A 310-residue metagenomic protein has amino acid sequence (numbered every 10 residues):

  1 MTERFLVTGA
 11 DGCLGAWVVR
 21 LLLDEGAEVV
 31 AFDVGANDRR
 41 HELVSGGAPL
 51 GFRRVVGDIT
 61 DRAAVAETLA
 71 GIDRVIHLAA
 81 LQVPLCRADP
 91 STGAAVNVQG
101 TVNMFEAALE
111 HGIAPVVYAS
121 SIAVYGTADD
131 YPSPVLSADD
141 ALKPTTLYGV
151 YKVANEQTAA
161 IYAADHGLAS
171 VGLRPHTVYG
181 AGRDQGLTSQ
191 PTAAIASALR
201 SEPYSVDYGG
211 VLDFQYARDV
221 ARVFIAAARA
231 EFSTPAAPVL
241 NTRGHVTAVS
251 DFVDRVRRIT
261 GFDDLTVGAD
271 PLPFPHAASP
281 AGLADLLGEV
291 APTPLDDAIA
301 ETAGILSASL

Functional and structural regions predicted by a protein language model:
F5-E25: N-terminal Rossmann NAD(P)H-binding glycine-rich loop of SDR-like oxidoreductase domains
V56-V96: NAD(P)H-binding glycine-rich loop region in Rossmannoid oxidoreductase-like domains and their noncatalytic homologs
T60, T92-N103, L142, T146 (+1 more regions): Glycine-rich NAD(P)-binding loop of the Rossmann-fold in SDR/ketoreductase-type enzymes
P84, A119-P132, L147-V153, V178-A181 (+1 more regions): Conserved catalytic-site region of short-chain dehydrogenase/reductase
V102-L147: Conserved Rossmann-fold NAD(P)-dependent oxidoreductase catalytic core, especially the SDR/UDP-sugar
K143-V171: Active-site Tyr-X1-5-Lys
A160-L212, A221: NAD(P)-dependent short-chain dehydrogenase/reductase
D207-G210, F214-L310: C-terminal substrate-binding subdomain of Rossmann-fold SDR/epimerase-dehydratase oxidoreductases
